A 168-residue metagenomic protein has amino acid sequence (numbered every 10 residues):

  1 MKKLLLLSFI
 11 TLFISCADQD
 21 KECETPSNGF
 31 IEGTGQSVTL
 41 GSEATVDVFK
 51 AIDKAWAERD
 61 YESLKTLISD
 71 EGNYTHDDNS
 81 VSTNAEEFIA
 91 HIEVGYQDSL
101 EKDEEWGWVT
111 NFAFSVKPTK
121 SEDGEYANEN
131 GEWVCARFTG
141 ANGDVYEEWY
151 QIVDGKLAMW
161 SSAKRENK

Functional and structural regions predicted by a protein language model:
L4-F13: Sec-dependent N-terminal signal peptides
C16-E62, T66: Short, low-complexity N-terminal intrinsically disordered segments enriched in polar/charged residues
D20-E22, C135, G143-K168: Short beta-strand edge/turn micro-motifs at domain boundaries
G41-V46, T83, V94-Y96: Intrinsically disordered, low-complexity terminal tails/loops enriched in metal-binding residues
K50-K54, T66-S82: Short, solvent-exposed secondary-structure junction/capping segments
I52, S63-K65, G72, F88 (+2 more regions): Hydrophobic pocket/interface hotspot
K54-A57, S69-N73, E93-E101: Sec-exported extracytoplasmic/periplasmic mature domains
I89-G143: Surface-exposed, charged secondary-structure patches
